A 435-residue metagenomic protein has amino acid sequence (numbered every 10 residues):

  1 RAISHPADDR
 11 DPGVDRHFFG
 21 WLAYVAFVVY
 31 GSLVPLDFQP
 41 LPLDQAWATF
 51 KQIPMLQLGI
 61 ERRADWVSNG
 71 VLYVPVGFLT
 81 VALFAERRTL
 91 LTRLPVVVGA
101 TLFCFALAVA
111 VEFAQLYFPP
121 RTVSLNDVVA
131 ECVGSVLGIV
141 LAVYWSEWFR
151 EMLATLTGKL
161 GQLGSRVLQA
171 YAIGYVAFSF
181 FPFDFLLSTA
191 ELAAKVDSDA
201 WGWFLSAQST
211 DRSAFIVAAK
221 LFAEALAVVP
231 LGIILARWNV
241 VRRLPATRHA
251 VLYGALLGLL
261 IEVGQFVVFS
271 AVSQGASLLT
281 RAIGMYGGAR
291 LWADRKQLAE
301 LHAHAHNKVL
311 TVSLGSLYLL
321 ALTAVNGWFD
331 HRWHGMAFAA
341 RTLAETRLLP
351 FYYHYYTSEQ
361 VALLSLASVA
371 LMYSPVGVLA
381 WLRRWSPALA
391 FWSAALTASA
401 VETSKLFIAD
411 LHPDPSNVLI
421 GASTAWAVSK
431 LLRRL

Functional and structural regions predicted by a protein language model:
R1-L435: Bulky hydrophobic segments
